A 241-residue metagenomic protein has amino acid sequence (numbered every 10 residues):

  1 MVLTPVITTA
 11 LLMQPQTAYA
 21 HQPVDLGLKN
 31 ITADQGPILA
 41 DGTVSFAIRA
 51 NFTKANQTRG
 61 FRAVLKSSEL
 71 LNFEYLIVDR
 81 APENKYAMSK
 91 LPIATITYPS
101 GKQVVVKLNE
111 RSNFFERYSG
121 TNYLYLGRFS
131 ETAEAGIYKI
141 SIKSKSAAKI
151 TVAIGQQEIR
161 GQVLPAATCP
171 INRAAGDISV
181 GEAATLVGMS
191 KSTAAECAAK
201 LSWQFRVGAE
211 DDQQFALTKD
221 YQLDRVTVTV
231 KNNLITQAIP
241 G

Functional and structural regions predicted by a protein language model:
M1, A18, P99, K231-N232: Short, ordered coil/turn segments that flank beta-strands lining enzyme active or ligand-binding pockets
M1-E69: N-terminal pre-first-transmembrane soluble regions of secretory-pathway and organelle membrane proteins
H21-A33, F61, S89-S100, F129-T168 (+1 more regions): C-terminal edge strands of extracellular/lumenal beta-sandwich accessory domains
A40-F52, P82, R173-A183: Short, charged, low-hydrophobicity "junction" segments
F52-L126, E131-A135, S144-K145, P165: Acidic, Ser/Thr/Pro-rich low-complexity intrinsically disordered segments
S67-E69, Y75-D79, E110, S144-S146 (+5 more regions): A mature extracytoplasmic/lumenal domain signature
C169-G241: Exposed, flexible binding/inhibitory loops of compact, secreted disulfide-stabilized domains
